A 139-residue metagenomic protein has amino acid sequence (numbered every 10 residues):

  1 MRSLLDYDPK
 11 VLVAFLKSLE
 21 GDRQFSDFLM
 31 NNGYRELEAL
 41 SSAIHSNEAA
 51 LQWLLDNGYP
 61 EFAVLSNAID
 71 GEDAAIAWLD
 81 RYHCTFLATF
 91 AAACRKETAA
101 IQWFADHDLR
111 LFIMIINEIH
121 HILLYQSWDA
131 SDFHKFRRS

Functional and structural regions predicted by a protein language model:
M1-S139: Ankyrin repeat (ANK) tandem alpha-helical domains that serve as protein-protein interaction scaffolds, prominent
